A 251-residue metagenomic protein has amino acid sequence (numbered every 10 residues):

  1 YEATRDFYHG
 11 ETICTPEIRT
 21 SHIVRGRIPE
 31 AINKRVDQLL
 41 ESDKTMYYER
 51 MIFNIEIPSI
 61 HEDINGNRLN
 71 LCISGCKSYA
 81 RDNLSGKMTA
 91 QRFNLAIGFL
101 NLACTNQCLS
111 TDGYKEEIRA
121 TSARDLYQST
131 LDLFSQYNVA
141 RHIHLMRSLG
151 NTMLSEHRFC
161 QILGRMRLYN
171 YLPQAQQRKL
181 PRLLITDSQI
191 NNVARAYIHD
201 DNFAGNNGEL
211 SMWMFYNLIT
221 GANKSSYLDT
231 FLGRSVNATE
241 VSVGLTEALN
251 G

Functional and structural regions predicted by a protein language model:
E2, H9, I18-G251: Intrinsically disordered, low-complexity regions enriched in serine/threonine
